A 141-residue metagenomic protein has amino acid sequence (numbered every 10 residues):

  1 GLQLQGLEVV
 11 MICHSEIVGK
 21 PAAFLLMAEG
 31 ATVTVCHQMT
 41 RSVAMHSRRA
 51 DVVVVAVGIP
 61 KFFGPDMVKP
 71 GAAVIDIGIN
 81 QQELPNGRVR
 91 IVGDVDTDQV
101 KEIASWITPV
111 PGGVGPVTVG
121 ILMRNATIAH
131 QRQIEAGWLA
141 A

Functional and structural regions predicted by a protein language model:
G1-A73, I77, Q82, R88-R90 (+1 more regions): Glycine-rich phosphate/diphosphate-binding loop of Rossmann-like nucleotide-binding domains
G6, G64, E135-A141: Flexible, glycine/charged-enriched surface loops at secondary-structure junctions
P70, I75-W138: Rossmann-fold NAD(P)-binding glycine/threonine-rich loop
